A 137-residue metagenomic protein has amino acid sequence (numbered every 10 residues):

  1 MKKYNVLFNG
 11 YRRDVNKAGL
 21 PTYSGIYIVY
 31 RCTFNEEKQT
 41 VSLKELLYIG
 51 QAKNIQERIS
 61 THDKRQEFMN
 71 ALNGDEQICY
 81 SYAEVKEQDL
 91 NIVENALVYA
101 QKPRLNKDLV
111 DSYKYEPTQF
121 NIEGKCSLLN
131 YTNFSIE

Functional and structural regions predicted by a protein language model:
M1-L47, Q51-E137: Boundary/linker segments flanking structured domains
